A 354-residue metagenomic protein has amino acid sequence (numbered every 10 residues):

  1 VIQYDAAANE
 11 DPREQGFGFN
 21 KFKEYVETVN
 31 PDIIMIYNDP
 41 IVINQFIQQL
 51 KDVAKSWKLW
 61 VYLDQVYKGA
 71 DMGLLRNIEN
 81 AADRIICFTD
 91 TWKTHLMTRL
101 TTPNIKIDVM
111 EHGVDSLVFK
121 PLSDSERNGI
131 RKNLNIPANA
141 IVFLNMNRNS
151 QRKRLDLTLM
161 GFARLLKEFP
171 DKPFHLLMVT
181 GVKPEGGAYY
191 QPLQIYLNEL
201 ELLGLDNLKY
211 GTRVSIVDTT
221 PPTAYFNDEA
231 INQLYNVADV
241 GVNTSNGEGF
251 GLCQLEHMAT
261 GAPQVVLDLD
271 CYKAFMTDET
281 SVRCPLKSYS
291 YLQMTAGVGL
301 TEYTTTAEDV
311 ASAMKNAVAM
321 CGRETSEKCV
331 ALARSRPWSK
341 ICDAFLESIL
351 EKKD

Functional and structural regions predicted by a protein language model:
K23-I43, K58-V61: Short N-terminal targeting/anchoring amphipathic segment
T91, G113: Carbohydrate-associated surface elements
K120-I136: A short helix/loop element that forms part of the nucleotide-sugar donor recognition site in Leloir-type
P137-K153, L159-F162, L176-T180: Conserved donor-binding/catalytic core segment of Leloir-type glycosyltransferases
Y189-Q233: Nucleotide-activated donor-binding/catalytic signature segment of Leloir-type glycosyltransferases, i.e., the conserved
N246: Aromatic "clamp/platform" in nucleotide-sugar-dependent glycosyltransferases that forms part of the donor/acceptor
K273-N316: Change "using UDP/GDP/dTDP sugars" to "using nucleotide sugars
T304-D309, A319-I349: A charged, aromatic-enriched C-terminal amphipathic alpha-helix characteristic of glycosyltransferases across folds
